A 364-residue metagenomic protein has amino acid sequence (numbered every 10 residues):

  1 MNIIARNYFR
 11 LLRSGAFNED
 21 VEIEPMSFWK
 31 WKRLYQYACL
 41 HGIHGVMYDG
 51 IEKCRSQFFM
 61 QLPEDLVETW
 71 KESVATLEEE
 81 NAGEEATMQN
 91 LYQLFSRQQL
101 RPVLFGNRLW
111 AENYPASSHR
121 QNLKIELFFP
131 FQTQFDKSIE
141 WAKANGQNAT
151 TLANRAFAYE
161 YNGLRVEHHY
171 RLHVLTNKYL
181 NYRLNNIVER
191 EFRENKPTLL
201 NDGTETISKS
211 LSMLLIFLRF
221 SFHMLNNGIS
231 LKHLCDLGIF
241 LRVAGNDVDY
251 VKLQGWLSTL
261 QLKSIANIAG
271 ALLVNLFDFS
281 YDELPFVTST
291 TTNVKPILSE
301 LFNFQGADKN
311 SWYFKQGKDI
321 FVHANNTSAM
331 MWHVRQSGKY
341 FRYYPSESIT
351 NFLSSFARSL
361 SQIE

Functional and structural regions predicted by a protein language model:
M1-L123, F129-E364: Conserved NTP-donor binding/palm subdomain of two-metal-ion nucleotidyltransferases/polymerases, i.e., the charged
